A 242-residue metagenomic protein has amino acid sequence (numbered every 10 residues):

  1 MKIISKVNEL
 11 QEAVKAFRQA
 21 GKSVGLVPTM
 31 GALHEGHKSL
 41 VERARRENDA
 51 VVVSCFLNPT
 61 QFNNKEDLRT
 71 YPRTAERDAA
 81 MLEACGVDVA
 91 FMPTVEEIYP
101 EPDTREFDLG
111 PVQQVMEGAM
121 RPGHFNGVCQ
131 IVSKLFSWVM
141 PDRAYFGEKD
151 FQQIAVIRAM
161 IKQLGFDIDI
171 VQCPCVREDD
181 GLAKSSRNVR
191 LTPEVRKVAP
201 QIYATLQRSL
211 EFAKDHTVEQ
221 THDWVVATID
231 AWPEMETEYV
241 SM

Functional and structural regions predicted by a protein language model:
K2-M235: Nucleotidyltransferase catalytic core that binds NTPs
S241-M242: C-terminal regulatory/interaction regions
